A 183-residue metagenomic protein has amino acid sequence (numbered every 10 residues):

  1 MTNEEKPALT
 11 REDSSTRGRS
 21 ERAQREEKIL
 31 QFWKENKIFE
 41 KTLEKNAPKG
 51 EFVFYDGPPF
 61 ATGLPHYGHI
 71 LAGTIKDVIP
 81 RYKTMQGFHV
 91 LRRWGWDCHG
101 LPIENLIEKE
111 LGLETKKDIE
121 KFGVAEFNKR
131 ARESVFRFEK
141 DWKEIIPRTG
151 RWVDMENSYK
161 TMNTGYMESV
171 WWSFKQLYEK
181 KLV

Functional and structural regions predicted by a protein language model:
T2-V183: N-terminal, positively charged nucleic-acid-binding surface of large information/translation enzymes
